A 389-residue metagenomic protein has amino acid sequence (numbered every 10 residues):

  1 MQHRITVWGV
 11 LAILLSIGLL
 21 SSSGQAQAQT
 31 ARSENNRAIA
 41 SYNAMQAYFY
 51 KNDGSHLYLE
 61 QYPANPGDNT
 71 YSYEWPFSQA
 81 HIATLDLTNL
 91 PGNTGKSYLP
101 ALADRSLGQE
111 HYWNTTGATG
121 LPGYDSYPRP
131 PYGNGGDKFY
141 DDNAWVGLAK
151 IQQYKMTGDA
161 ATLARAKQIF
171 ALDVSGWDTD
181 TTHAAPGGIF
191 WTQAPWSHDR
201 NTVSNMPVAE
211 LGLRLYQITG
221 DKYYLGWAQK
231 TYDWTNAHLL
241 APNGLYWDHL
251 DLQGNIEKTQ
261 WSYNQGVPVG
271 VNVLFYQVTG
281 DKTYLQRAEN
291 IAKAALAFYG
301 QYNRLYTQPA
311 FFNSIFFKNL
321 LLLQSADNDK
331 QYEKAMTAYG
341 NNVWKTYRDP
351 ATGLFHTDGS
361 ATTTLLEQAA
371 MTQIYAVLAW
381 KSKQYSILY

Functional and structural regions predicted by a protein language model:
M1-L11: Bacterial N-terminal signal peptides that target proteins for export
G9-L19: Bacterial N-terminal signal peptides
A26-A28: Boundary at the C-terminal end of the N-terminal hydrophobic targeting segment
T30-A83, L87-D141, R200, Q260 (+1 more regions): CBM-like carbohydrate-recognition segments
T88, G92, Y154-G158, Y216-G220 (+4 more regions): Short coil/turn linking the two alpha-helices of tandem helical-hairpin repeats
L99-I218, G226: Extended ligand-binding groove/face enriched in aromatic
T202-V208, G212-Y216, Y223-N272: Active-site cradle of extracellular carbohydrate-active enzymes
